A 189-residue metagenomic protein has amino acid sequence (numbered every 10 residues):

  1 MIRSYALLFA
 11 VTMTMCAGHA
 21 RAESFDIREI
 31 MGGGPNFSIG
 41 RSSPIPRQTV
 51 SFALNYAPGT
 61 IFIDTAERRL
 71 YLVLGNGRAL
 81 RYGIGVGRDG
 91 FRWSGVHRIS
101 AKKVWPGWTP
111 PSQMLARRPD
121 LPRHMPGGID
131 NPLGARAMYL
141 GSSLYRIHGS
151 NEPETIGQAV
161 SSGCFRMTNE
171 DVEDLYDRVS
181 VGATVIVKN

Functional and structural regions predicted by a protein language model:
I2-N189: N-terminal pre-domains immediately preceding structured catalytic cores
